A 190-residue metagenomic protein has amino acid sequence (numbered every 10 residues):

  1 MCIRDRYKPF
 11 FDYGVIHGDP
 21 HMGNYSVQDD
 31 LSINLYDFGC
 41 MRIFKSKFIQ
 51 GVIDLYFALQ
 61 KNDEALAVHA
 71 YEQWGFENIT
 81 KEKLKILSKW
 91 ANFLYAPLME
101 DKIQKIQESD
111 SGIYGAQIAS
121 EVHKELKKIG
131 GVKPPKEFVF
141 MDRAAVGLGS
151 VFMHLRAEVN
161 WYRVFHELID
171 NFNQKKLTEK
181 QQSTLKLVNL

Functional and structural regions predicted by a protein language model:
M1-I3: Short, small-residue-biased leader/transition segments that mark boundaries at the very start of proteins
D12-Y13: Conserved ATP-binding subdomain of kinase catalytic cores across diverse folds
I16: Conserved catalytic-core element of eukaryotic-like protein kinases
D19-H21: Conserved catalytic-loop position in the HRD/HxD motif
G23-V27: Hydrophobic residue at the +6 position relative to the catalytic HRD Asp in the kinase catalytic loop
Q28-L190: Helix-rich C-lobe and terminal helical cap/extension of kinase-like folds
